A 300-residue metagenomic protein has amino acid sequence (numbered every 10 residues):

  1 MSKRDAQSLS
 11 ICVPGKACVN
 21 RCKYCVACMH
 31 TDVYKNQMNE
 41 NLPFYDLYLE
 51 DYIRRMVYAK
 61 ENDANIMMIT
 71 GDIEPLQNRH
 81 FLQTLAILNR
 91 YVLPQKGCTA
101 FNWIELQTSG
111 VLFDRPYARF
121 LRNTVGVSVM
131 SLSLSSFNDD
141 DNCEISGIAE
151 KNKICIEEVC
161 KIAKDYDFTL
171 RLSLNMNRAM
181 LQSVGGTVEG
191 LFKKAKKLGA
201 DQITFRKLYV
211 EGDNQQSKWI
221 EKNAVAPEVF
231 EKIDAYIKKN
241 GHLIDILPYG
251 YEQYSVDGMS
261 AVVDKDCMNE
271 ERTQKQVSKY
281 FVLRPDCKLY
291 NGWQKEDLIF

Functional and structural regions predicted by a protein language model:
M1-K3, R272-F300: Radical SAM enzyme core and accessory elements
M1-L42, D63, S278, K295-D297: N-terminal [4Fe-4S]-dependent radical SAM core
S8-L9, M29-L47, E61-R79, V92-F113 (+3 more regions): Core AdoMet radical
C18, E74, L112, F137 (+5 more regions): Short, solvent-exposed loop/turn segments at secondary-structure junctions
N36-M38, D140-I154, K164-R272, I299: Radical SAM enzyme [4Fe-4S]-AdoMet core and its adjacent flexible, acidic and glycine-rich loops/tails across
Y58-E61, F120-G126, C160-D165, A195-K196: Acidic (Asp/Glu)-rich catalytic clusters
R79-I87, D114-N123, Q182-L191: Distinct, well-ordered alpha-helical segments
A118-F137, G190-K207, E211, E270-T273 (+2 more regions): Structural recognition of alpha->loop->beta junctions
